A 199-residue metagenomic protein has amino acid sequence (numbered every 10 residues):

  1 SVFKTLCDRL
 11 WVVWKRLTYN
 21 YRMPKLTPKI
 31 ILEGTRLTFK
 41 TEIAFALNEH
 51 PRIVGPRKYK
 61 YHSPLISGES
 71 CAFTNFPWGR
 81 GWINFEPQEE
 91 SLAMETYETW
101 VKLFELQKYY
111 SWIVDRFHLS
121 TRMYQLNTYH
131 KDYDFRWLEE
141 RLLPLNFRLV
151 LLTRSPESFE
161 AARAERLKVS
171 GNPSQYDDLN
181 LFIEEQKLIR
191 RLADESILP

Functional and structural regions predicted by a protein language model:
W11-W14: Tryptophan (W) side chains
Y21-T27: Phosphate-binding P-loop
K29, E33-G34, L152-R154, Y176 (+1 more regions): Phosphate-binding beta-loop-alpha motif at adenosine-nucleotide cofactor sites
L32-L47: Glycine-rich phosphate-binding P-loop
F45-E105, Q125: Conserved substrate/cofactor phosphate-moiety recognition/catalytic segment in nucleotide-dependent phosphotransferases
I83-L145: Glycine-rich phosphate-binding loop used to anchor ATP phosphates in small-molecule kinases, encompassing both
T128-L192: A glycine- and Lys/Arg-enriched "phosphate-lid" helix/loop adjacent to the NTP-binding pocket of small-molecule kinases
